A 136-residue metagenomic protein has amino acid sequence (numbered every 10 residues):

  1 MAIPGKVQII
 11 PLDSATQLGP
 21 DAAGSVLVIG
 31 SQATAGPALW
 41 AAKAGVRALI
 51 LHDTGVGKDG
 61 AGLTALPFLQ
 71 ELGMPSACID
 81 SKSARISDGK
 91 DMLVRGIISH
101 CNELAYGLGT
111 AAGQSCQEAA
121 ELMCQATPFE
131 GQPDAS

Functional and structural regions predicted by a protein language model:
M1-A135: Residues that scaffold, gate, or flank divalent-cation-dependent active/transport sites
